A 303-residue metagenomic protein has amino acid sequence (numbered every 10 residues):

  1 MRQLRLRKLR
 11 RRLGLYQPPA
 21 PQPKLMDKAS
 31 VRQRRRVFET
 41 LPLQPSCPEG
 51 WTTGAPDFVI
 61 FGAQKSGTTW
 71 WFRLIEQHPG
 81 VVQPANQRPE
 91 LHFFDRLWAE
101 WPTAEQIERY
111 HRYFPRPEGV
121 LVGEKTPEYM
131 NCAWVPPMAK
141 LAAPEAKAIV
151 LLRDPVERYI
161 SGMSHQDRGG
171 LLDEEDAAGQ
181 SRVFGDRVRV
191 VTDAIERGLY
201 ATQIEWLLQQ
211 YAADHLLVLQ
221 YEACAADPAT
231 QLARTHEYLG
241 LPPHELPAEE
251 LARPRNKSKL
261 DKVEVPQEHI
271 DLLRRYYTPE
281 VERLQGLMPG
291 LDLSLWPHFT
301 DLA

Functional and structural regions predicted by a protein language model:
M1-M130, L141-A142, A146, V156-F184 (+2 more regions): PAPS-dependent sulfotransferase catalytic core
A55-P56, E105, N131-W134, L199-T202 (+2 more regions): Short, conserved clusters of charged catalytic residues that mark active-site and nucleotide-handling motifs
G67-T68, Y110, G123, A139 (+7 more regions): Generic structural signal for small/hydrophobic residues in well-ordered secondary structure, especially within
Q87-P89, E205-G286, G290-A303: The conserved 3'-phosphoadenosine-5'-phosphosulfate
A104-R116, G169-R234, P242, R274-R275 (+1 more regions): PAPS-dependent sulfotransferase catalytic domain
I107, W134-K140, E157, E205 (+1 more regions): Short alpha-helix within the catalytic core of nucleotide-sugar-dependent glycosyltransferases
T126-P127, S181-E196, K257-H269: Surface-exposed cleft-lining segments at the edges of enzyme active sites
C132-V150, A201, L208: ATP-dependent NMP and nucleoside kinases share a basic, alpha-helical "lid"
